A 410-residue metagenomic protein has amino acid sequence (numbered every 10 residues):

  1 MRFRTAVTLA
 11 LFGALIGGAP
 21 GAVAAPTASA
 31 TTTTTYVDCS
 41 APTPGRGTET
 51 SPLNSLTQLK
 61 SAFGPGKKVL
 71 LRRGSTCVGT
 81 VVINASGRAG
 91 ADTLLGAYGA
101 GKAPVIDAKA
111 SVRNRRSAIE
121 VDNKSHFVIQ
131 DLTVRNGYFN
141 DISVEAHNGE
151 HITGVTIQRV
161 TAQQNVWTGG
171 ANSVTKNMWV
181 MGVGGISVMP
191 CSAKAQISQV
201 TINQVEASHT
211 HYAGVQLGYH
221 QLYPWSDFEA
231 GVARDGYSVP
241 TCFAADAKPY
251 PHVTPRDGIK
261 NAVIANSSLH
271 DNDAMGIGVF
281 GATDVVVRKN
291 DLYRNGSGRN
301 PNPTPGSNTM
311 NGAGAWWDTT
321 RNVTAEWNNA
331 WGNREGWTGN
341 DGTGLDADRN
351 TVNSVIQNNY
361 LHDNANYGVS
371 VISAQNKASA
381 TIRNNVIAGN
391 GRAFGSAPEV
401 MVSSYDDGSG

Functional and structural regions predicted by a protein language model:
M1-S29: Secretory targeting and sorting signals
C39-R72, T76-C77, V82: Acidic Gly/Asp/Thr-rich repetitive segments characteristic of extracellular carbohydrate-active and adhesion proteins
T50-P52, K68-R73, S86-Y138, Q164-M178 (+1 more regions): Right-handed parallel beta-helix/beta-spiral solenoid domain characteristic of secreted/periplasmic
L71, I83, A97, A108 (+11 more regions): Extracellular beta-strand solenoids
T80, R116-A118, N140-D141, T168-G169 (+9 more regions): Structural detector of coil-to-beta-strand junctions
D92, G101, S125-N136, H151-V166 (+11 more regions): Right-handed parallel beta-helix
Q163-N165, A171-C191, H220: Asp-box/WD-like beta-propeller blade repeats and closely related beta-sheet repeat scaffolds
